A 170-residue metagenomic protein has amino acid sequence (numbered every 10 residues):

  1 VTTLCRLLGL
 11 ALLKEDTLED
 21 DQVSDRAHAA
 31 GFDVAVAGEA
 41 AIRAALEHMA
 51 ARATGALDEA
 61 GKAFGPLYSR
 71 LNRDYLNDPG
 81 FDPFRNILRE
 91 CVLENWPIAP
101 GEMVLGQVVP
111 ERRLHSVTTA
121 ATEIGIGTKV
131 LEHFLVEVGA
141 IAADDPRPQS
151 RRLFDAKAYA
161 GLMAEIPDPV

Functional and structural regions predicted by a protein language model:
V1-V170: Intrinsically disordered, low-complexity regulatory/linker segments
